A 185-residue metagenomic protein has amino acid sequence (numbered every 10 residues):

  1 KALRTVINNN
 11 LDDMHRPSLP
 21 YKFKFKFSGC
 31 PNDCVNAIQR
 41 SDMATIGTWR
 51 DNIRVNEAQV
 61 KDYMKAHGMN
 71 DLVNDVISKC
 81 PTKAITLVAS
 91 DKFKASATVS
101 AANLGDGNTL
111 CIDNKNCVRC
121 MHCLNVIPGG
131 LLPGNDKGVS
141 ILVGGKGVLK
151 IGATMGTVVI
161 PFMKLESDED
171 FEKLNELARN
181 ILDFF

Functional and structural regions predicted by a protein language model:
K1-V73, K79, G105-L110, N114-V118: Small-residue-enriched alpha-helical segments and adjacent helix-cap loops that form tight helix-helix packing
V6-P17, C123, G130-G134, N180 (+1 more regions): Change "in soluble alpha/beta enzymes" to "in soluble alpha/beta proteins
D13, V55-M69, D91-N108, G130-P133 (+1 more regions): Intrinsically disordered, low-complexity coil segments
G29-D33, W49-N52, I85, D91-K92 (+1 more regions): Short acidic/polar capping segments at secondary-structure boundaries
M43-T45, D51, I85, G130-G134 (+2 more regions): Generic preference for hydrophobic/aromatic residues in regular secondary structure cores
N56-D75, N114-K115, C120-H122, V126 (+1 more regions): Short Fe-S-cluster ligation motifs
D75-I112, N116-S140, A178: Iron-sulfur cluster-binding cysteine motifs and their immediate structural context in ferredoxin-like electron-transfer
K137-V139, G145-F185: A hydrophobic, small-residue-rich beta->alpha segment in the mid-to-C-terminal subdomain of diverse proteins
